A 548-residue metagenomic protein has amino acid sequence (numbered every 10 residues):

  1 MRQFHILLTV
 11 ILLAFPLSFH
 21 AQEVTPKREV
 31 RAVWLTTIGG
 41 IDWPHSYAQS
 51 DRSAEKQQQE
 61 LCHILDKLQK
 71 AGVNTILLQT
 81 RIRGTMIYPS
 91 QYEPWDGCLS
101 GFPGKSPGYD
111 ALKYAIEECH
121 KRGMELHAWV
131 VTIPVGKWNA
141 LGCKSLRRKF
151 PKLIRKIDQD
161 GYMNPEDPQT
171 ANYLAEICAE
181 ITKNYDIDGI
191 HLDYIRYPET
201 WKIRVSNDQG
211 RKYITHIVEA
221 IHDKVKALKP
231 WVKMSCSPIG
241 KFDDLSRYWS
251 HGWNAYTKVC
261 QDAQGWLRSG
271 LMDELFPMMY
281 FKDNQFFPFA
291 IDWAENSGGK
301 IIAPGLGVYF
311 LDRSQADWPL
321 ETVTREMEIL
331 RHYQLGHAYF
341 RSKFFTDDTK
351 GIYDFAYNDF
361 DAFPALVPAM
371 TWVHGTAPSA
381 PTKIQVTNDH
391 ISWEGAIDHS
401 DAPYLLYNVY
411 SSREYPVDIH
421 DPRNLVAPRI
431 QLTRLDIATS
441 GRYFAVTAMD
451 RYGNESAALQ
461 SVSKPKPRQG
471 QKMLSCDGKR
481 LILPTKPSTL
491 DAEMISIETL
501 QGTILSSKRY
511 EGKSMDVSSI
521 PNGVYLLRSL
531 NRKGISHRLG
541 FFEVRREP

Functional and structural regions predicted by a protein language model:
R28-V30, W34-Q59, H127-N184: Active-site-adjacent "subsite" loops/lids of carbohydrate-active enzymes
Q59-T85, N184-I187: Catalytic domains of carbohydrate-active enzymes, especially glycoside hydrolases
E125-K137, H191-L192, G210-Y256, I301-L311: Aromatic-lined carbohydrate-recognition surfaces of secreted/lumenal glycan-active proteins
A263-Q264, R268-F286, K300-W372: Substrate-binding cleft of secreted/luminal carbohydrate-active enzymes
I352-D401, G453-K466: Pro/Thr/Ser/Gly-rich low-complexity, intrinsically disordered linker/stalk tracts
Y404-T439: Recognizes extended acidic, P/S/T-rich segments that occur within or adjacent to Ig-like beta-sandwich modules
R434-E455: Beta-strand-rich modules
S463-G470, I482-P484, N522-P548: C-terminal tail/sorting-segment detector
